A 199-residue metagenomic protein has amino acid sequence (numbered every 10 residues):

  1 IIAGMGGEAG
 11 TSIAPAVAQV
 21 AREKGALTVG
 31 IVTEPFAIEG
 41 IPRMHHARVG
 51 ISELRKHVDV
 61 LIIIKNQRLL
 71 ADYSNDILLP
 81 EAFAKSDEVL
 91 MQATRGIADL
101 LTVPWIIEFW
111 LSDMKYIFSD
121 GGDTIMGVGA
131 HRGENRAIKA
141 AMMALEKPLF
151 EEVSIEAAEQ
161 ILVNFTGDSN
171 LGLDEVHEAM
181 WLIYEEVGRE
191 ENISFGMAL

Functional and structural regions predicted by a protein language model:
I1-L199: Tubulin/FtsZ superfamily GTPase core signature
